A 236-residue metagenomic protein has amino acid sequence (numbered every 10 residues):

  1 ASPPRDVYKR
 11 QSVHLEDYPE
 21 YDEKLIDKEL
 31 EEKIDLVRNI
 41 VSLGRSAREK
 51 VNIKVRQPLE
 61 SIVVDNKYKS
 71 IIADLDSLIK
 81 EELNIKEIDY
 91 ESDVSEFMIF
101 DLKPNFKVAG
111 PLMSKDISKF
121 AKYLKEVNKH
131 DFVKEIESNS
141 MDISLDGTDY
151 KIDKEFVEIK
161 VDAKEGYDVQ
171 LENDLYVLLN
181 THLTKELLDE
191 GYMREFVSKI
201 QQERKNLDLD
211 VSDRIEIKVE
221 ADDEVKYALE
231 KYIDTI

Functional and structural regions predicted by a protein language model:
A1-S2: Short, exposed "boundary/linker" segments that immediately precede the start of a downstream structural module
R5, K9-I236: Feature 926 captures the class I aminoacyl-tRNA synthetase adenylation module centered on the KMSKS loop
